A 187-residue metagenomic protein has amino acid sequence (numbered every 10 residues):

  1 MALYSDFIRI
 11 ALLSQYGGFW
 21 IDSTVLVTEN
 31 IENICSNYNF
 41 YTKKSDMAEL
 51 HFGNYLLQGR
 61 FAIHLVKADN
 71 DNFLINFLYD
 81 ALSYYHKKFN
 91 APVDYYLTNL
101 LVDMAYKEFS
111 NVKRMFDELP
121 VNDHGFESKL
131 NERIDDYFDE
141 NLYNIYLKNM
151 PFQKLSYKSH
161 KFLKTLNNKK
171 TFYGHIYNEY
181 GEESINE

Functional and structural regions predicted by a protein language model:
M1-D6, S23-E187: Glycosyltransferase-associated regions of secretory-pathway enzymes, highlighting luminal stem/catalytic domains
D6-G18: Small-residue hinge/turn detector
